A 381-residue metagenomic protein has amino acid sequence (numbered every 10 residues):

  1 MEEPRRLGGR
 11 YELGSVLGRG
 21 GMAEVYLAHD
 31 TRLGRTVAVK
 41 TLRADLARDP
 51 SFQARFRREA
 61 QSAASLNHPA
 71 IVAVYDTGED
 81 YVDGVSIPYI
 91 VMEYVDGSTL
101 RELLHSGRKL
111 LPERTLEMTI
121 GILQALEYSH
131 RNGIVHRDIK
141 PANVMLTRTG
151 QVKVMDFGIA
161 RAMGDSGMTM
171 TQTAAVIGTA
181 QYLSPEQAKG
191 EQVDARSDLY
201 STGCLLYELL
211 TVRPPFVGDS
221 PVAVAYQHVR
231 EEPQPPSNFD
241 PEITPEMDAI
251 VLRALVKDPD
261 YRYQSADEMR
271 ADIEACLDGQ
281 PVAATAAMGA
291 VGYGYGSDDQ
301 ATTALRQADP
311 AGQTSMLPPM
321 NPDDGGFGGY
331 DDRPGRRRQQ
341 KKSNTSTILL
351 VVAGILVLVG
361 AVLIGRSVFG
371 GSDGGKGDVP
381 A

Functional and structural regions predicted by a protein language model:
M1-A308: Eukaryotic protein kinase
A301-A381: C-terminal or otherwise distal, non-catalytic regulatory regions appended to signaling enzyme catalytic cores
